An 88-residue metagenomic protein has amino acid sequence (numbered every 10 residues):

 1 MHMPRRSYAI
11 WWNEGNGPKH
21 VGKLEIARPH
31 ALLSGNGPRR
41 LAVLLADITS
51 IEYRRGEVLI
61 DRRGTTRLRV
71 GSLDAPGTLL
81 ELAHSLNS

Functional and structural regions predicted by a protein language model:
M1-V21, L32, R39-S88: Acidic, Ser/Thr- and proline-rich intrinsically disordered linker/docking segments of eukaryotic scaffolds
G22-R28: Broad, structure-driven detector of short, well-ordered beta-strand segments within folded domains
